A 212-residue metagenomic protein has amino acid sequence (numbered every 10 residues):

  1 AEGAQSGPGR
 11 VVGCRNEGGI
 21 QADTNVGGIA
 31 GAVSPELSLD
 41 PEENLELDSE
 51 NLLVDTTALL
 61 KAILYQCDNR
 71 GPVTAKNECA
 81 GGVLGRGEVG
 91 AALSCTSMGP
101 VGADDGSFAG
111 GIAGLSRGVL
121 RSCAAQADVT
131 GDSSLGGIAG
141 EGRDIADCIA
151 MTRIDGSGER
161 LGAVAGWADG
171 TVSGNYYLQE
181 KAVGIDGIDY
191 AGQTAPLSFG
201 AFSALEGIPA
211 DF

Functional and structural regions predicted by a protein language model:
A1-F212: Predominantly extracellular beta-rich ligand-binding scaffolds that present long acidic/polar faces for carbohydrate
